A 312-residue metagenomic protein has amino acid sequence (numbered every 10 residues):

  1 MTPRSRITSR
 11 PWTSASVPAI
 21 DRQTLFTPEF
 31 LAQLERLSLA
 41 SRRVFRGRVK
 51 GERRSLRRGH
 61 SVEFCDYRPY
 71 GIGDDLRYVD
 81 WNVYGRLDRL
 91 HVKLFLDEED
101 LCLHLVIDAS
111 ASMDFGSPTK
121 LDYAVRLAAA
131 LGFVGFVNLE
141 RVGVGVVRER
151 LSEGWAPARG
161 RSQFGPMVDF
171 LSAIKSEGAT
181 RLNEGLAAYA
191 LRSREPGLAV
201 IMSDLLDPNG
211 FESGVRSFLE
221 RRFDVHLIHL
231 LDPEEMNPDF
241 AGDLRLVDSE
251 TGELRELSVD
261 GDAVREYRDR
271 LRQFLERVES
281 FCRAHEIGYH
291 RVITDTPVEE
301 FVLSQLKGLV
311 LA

Functional and structural regions predicted by a protein language model:
T2-A158, L198-S203, P208-N209, S213-S217 (+1 more regions): An amphipathic, basic-hydrophobic helix/alpha-beta surface used to engage anionic, phosphate-rich ligands or surfaces
T2-L56, L191-G197, D207-N209, S213-A312: Von Willebrand factor type A / integrin I
V62, L76, E98, S162 (+5 more regions): Charged, alpha-helix-enriched surfaces in structured cytosolic catalytic cores of large nucleotide-utilizing machines
D122, S176-N183, D269-R272: Conserved phosphate-coordination/catalytic loops
R126, A130, T180-A187, E276 (+1 more regions): Short, contiguous clusters of charged residues that form electrostatic/catalytic patches at enzyme active sites, used
W155-D169, G261, K307-G308: Short, electropositive alpha-helical surface patch
Q163-G197, N209, L231-D232, M236: Von Willebrand factor
